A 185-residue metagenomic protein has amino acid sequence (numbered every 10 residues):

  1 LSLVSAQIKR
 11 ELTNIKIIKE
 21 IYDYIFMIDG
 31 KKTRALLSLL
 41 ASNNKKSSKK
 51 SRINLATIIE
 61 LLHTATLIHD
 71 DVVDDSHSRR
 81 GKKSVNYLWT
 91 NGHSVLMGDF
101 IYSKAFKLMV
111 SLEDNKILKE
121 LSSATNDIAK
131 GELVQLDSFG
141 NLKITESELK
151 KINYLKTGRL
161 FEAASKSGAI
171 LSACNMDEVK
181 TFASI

Functional and structural regions predicted by a protein language model:
L1-T64, I68, V72-Y87, S123 (+1 more regions): Conserved N-terminal diphosphate/IPP-binding helix and adjacent helical/loop segment of trans-prenyltransferase domains
D23, S38, F106, K166-A169: Amphipathic alpha-helical segments within well-ordered protein domains
N44, S48, L108-E120, Q135-I152 (+1 more regions): Inter-helical turn/loop segments and adjacent helix faces that build the functional surface of alpha-helical bundle
R52-S76, N126-D127, G158, E162-A169 (+1 more regions): Active-site alpha-helical segments that house and flank conserved acidic catalytic motifs for diphosphate chemistry
R79-S103, K143-T157, E178-A183: Divalent-cation-assisted or electrostatically stabilized phosphate/pyrophosphate-binding catalytic cores
G92, A124, I128-E132: Mid-bilayer segments of alpha-helical transmembrane spans in multi-pass integral membrane proteins that mediate
